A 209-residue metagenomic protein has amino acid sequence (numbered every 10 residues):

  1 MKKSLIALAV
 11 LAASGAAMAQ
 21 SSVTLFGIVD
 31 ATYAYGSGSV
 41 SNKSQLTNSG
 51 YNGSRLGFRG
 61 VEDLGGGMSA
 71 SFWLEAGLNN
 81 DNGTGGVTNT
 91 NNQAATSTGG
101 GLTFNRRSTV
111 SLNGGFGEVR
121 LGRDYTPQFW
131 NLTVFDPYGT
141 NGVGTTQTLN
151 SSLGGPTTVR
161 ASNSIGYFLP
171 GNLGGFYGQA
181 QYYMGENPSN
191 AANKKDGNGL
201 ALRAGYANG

Functional and structural regions predicted by a protein language model:
M1-S22: Gram-negative bacterial Sec-dependent N-terminal signal peptides
K2-K3, K43, K194-K195: Context-gated lysine
S21-A34, S44-G185, D196, G205-N208: Outer membrane beta-barrel
G38-N42: An N-terminal domain-cap segment
P188-A191: A generic structural signal for short coil/turn motifs at secondary-structure boundaries
